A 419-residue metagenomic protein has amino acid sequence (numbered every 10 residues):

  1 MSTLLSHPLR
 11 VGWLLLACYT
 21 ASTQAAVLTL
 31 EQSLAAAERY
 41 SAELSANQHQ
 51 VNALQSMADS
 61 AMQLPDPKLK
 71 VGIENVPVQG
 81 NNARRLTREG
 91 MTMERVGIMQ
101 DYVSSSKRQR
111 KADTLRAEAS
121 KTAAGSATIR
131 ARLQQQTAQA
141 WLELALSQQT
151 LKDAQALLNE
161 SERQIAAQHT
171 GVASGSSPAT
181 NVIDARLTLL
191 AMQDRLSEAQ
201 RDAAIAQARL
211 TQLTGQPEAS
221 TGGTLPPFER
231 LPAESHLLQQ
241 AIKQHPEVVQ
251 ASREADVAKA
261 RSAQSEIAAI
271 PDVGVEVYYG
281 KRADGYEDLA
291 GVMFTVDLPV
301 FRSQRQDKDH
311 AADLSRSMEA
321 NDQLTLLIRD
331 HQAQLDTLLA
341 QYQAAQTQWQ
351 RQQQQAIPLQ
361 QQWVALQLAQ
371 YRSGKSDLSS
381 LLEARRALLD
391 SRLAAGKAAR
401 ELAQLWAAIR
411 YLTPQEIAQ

Functional and structural regions predicted by a protein language model:
M1-G12: Bacterial N-terminal signal peptides that target proteins for export
S2-T3, L28, I129-Q244, L338-A345: Periplasmic alpha-helical coiled-coil/stalk elements that build and connect Gram-negative outer-membrane
T3-L5, Q24, Q79, G396-Q419: Acidic, low-complexity, intrinsically disordered peripheral segments
V11-A21: Bacterial N-terminal signal peptides
T23-I73, V78, T87, D101-Y102 (+8 more regions): Bacterial Sec-pathway N-terminal export signals of envelope proteins
A26-E143, S147-Q155, S161, S174 (+3 more regions): Short flexible linkers and secondary-structure junctions
T29, P67-I129, V249-R261, A268-L327: Small/polar-residue-enriched beta-strand and adjacent coil segments characteristic of outer-membrane beta-barrel
A46-A61, I129, L133-A154, R163-A166 (+5 more regions): Amphipathic alpha-helical coiled-coil segments
